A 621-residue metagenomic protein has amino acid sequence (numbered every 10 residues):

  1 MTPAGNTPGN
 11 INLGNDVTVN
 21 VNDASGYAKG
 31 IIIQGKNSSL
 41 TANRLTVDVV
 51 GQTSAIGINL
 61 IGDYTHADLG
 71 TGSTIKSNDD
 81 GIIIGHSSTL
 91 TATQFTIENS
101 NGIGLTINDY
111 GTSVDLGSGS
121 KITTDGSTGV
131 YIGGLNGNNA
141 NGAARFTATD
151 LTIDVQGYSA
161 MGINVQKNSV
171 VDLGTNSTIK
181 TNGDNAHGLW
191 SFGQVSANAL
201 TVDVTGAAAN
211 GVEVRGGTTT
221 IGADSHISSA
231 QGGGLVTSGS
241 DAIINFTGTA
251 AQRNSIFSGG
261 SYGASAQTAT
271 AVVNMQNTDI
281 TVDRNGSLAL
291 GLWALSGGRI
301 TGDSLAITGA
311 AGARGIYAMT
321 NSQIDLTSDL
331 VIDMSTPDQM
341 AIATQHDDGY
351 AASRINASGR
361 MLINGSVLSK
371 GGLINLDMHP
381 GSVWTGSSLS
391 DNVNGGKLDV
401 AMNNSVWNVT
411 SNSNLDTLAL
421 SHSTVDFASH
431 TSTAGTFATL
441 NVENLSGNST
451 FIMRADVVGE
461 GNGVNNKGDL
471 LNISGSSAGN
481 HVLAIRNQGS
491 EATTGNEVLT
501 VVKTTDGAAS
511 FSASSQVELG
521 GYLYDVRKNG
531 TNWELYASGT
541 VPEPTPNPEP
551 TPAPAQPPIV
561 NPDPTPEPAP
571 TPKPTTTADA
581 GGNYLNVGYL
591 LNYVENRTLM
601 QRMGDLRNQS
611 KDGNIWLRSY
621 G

Functional and structural regions predicted by a protein language model:
M1-G35, Q609-Y620: N-terminal segments that cap or nucleate solenoid repeat domains
M1-N10, Y27-K36, S54-D63, D80-H86 (+15 more regions): Glycine-rich beta-solenoid repeat tracts in large extracellular/virion proteins
G9-Y27, S39-A55, Y64-D79, T89-G102 (+16 more regions): Beta-strand-rich solenoid/repeat architectures in extracellular/passenger domains of polysaccharide-targeting enzymes
L13, V17, L69, L90 (+3 more regions): Intrinsically disordered, low-complexity proline-rich tandem-repeat tracts
V19, A271, T344-A351, T545-P554 (+3 more regions): N-terminal low-complexity, Ser/Thr/acidic repeat segments characteristic of secreted and surface-exposed proteins
S113, A352, T450, L470 (+1 more regions): Outer-membrane beta-barrel architecture
R284, N321, D325-S328, D333-D338 (+5 more regions): Extracellular beta-solenoid/beta-roll
P557-G621: Outer membrane beta-barrel translocator domains of Type V secretion systems
